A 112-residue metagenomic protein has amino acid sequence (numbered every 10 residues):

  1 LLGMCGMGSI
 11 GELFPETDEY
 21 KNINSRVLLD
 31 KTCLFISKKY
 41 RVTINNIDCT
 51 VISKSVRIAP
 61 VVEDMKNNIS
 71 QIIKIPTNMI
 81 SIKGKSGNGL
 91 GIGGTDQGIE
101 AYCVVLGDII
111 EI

Functional and structural regions predicted by a protein language model:
L1-D64, I72-I73: RNase III-family endoribonuclease catalytic core
N67: Active-site phosphate/pyrophosphate- and oxyanion-stabilizing loops and adjacent acidic/basic residues in soluble
Q71-K74, C103-V105: Short, surface-exposed linear patches
P76-M79: Short acidic capping loops at alpha-helix termini that bridge into adjacent secondary structure
I82-K83: Pyridoxal 5′-phosphate
S86-G93: Short, surface-exposed loop/turn segments at secondary-structure boundaries that line and modulate
G94-I112: C-terminal edge-of-domain segments
